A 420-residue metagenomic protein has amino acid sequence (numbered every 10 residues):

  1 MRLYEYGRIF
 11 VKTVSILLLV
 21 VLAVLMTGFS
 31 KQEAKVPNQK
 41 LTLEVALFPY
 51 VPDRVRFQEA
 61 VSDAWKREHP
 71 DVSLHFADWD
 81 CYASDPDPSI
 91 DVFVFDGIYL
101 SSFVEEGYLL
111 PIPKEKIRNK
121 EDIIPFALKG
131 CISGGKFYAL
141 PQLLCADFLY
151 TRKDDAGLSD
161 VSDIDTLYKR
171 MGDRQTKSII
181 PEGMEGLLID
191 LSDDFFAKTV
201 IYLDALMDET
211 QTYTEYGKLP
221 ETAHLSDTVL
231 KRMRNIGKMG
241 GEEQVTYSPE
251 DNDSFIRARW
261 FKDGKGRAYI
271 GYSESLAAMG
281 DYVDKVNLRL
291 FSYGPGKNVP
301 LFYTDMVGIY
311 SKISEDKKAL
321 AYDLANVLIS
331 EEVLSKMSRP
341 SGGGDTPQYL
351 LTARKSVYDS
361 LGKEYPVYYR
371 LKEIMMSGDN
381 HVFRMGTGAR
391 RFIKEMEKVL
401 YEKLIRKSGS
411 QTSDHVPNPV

Functional and structural regions predicted by a protein language model:
R2-Y99, N418-V420: Conserved N-terminal structural module of periplasmic/extracytoplasmic solute-binding proteins
C81-F93, S101, G172-T176, N252-Y269: Short helices/loops that flank or line small-molecule/ion binding pockets
G97-F148, S159, R289-L290: Hinge/lid segment of periplasmic solute-binding proteins
I98-V104, I270-K285: A ligand-binding cleft/hinge motif common to bilobed small-molecule-binding domains
Y138-Q142, D147, Y168-T222: Extracytoplasmic/periplasmic solute-binding protein
Y213-D253: Glycine-centered hinge/linker elements that transmit conformational signals in sensory and ligand-binding systems
G280-T346: Extracytoplasmic/periplasmic substrate-recognition and gating elements
L301, S338-G344, Q348-V420: C-terminal capping/gating helix-and-loop segments adjacent to ligand/active sites or protein-protein/ligand interfaces
